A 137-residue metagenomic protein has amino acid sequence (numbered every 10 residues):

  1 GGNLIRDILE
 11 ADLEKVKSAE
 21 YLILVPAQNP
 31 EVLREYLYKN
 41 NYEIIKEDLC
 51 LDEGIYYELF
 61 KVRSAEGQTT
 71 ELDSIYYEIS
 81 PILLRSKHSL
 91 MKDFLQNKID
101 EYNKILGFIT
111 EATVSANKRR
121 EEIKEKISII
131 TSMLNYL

Functional and structural regions predicted by a protein language model:
G1-E10: Ordered, amphipathic secondary-structure segments that act as subunit-interaction surfaces in large macromolecular
E10-A11, E35: Short, well-ordered alpha-helices that flank and scaffold nucleotide-derived cofactor binding pockets
D12-E14, K39: Short, solvent-exposed amphipathic alpha-helical segments in soluble enzyme and RNA/protein-processing domains
K15-E31: Conserved beta-strand signature within the Rossmann-like core of class I S-adenosyl-L-methionine
N29-V32, L37-E71: Active-site capping/gating segments
E71-L137: An accessory alpha-helical subdomain
